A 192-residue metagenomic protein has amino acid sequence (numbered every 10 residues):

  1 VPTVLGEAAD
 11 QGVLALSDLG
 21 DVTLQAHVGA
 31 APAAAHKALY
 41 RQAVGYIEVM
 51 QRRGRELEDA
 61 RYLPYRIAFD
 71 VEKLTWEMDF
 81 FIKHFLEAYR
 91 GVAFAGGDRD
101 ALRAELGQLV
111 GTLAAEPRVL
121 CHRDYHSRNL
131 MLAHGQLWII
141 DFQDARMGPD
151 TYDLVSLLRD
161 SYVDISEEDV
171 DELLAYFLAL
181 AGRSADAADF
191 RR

Functional and structural regions predicted by a protein language model:
V1-W76, F80, E87: ATP-binding pocket architecture of kinase catalytic cores
L14, M50, L106-Y152, S161-D164: Active-site acidic catalytic loop and adjacent metal/ATP-binding pocket of ATP-dependent phosphoryl transfer enzymes
L24-H27, I139, S156-L157: Short small-residue beta-strand/loop micro-motif enriched in glycine and branched aliphatics
Q42, Y46, A101, E105 (+2 more regions): Charged catalytic carboxylate motif
R55-I67, E72, E77-L120, A181-A187: An alpha-helical support segment within catalytic cores of ATP-dependent transferases
L57-A60, P64, T75, S127 (+3 more regions): Glycan-recognition and catalytic cores of secretory/periplasmic carbohydrate-active enzymes
D79-Y89, L137, D150-D186: Active-site activation/catalytic loop segments of kinase-like enzymes and analogous catalytic loops in related
D189-R191: Hydrophobic, secondary-structure "cap" segments at the distal end of domains
